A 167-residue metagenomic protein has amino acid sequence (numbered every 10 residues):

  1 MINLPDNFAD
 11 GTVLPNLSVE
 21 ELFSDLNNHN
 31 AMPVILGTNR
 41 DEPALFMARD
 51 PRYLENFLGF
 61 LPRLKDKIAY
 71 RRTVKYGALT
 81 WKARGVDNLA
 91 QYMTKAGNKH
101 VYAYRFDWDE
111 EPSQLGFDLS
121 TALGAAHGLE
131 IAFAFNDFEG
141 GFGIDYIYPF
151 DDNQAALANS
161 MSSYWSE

Functional and structural regions predicted by a protein language model:
M1-D152: Substrate-gating cap/lid region and adjacent catalytic-acid/histidine neighborhood within extracellular/lumenal
Q154-E167: Non-catalytic, well-ordered alpha-helical segments in soluble enzyme domains
